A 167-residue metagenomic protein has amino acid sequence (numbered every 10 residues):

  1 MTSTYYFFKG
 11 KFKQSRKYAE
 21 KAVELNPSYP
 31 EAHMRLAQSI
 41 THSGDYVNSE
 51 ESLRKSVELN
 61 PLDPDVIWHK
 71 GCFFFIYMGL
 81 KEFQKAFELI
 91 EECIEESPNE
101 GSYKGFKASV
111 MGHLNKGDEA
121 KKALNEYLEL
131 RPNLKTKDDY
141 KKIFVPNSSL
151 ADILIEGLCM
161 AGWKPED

Functional and structural regions predicted by a protein language model:
M1-Y5, L25: Internal alpha-solenoid helical repeat scaffolds
K11-K13, K17-Y18, P30-D167: Alpha-helical protein-protein interaction modules
